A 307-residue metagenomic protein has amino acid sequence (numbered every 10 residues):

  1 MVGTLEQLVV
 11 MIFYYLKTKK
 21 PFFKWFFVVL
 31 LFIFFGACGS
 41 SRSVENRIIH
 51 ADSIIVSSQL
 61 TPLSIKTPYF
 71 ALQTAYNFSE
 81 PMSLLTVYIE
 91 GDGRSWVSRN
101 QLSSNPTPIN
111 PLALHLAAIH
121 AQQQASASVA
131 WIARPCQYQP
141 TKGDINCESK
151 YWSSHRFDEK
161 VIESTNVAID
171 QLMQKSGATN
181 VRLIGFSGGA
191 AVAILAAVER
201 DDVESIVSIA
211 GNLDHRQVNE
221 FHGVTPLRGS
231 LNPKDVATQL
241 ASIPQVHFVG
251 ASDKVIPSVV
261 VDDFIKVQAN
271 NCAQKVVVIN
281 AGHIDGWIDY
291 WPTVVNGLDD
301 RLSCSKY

Functional and structural regions predicted by a protein language model:
G36-A37: C-terminal motif of bacterial Sec signal peptides marking the signal peptidase cleavage site
F78-A133: Short, surface-exposed "cap/lid" segments of acyl-processing enzymes
A133-R156: Cap/lid segment of the alpha/beta-hydrolase catalytic domain
E148-M173: Alpha/beta-hydrolase active-site loop
I184-G189, A193: Gly/Ala-rich beta-loop-alpha elbow adjacent to hydrolase catalytic centers
V207-Q217: Active-site nucleophile loop of the alpha/beta-hydrolase fold
R216-C272: The feature captures the conserved acid-bearing segment of alpha/beta-hydrolase catalytic domains
V267-Y307: C-terminal catalytic histidine-bearing segment of alpha/beta-hydrolase fold enzymes
